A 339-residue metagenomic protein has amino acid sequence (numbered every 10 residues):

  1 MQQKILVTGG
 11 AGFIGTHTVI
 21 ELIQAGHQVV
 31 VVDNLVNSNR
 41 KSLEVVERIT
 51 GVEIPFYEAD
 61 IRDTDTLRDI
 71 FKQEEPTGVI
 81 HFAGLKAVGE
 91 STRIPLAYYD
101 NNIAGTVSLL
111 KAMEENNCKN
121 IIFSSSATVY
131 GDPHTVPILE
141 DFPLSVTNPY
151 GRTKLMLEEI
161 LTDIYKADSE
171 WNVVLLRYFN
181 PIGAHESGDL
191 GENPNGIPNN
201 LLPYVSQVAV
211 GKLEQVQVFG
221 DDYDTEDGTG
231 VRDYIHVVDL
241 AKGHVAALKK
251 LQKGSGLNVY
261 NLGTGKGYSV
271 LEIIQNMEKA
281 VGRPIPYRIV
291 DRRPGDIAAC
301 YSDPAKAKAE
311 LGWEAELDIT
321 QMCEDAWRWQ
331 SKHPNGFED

Functional and structural regions predicted by a protein language model:
M1-A184: N-terminal Rossmann-like NAD(P)+-binding domain of SDR-like oxidoreductases, especially those catalyzing
R40, E170, N180-N200, G211-R232: Short, flexible, glycine-rich and Lys/Arg-enriched loop motifs at helix boundaries that contact anionic partners
V45, D63, G131-D132, E140 (+8 more regions): Generic structural "secondary-structure junction" signal
A59, F71, Y98, N193-I197 (+4 more regions): Pocket-edge positions in alpha/beta enzyme catalytic cores
E75, N117, Y165, S169 (+4 more regions): Secondary-structure transition/hinge residues
Y99, T147-L155, G191-N199, P203 (+1 more regions): Short-chain dehydrogenase/reductase
L202-D339: C-terminal substrate-binding subdomain of Rossmann-fold SDR/epimerase-dehydratase oxidoreductases
